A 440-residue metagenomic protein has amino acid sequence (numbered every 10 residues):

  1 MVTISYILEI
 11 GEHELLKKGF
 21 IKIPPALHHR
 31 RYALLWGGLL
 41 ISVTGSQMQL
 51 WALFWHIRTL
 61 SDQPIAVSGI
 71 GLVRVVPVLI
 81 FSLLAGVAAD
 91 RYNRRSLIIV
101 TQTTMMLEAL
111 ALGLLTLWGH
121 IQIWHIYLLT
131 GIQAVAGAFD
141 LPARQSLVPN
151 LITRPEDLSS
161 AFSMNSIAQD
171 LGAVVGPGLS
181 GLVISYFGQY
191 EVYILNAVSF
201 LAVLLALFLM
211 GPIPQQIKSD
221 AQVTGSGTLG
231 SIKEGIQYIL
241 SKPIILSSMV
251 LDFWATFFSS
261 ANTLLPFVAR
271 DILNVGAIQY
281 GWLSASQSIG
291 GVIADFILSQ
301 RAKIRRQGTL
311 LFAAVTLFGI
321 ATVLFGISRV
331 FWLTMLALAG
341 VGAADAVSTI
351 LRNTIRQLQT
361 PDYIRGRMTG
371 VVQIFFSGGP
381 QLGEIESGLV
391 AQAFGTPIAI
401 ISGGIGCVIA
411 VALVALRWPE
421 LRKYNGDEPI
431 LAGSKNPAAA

Functional and structural regions predicted by a protein language model:
T3-E9, L79-L84, R91, R95-L97 (+9 more regions): C-terminal transmembrane bundle of multi-pass solute transporters/carriers
L15, P155, L209-E234, G426-S434: Flexible cytoplasmic inter-helical loops of multi-pass small-molecule transporters
K17-V76, Q237-Q287: Helix-loop boundary and gating motifs at the non-cytosolic
G38, F54, Q145, P149 (+4 more regions): Interfacial helix-capping/hinge residues at the ends of transmembrane alpha-helices
L40, I121-F139, F253, L333-V347: Hydrophobic core of transmembrane alpha-helices in multi-pass small-molecule transporters, especially MFS/SLC-type
L40, L72, V76, T103 (+9 more regions): Transmembrane alpha-helical cores of Major Facilitator Superfamily
P64-I65, P155-N165, A277, D362-V371: Loop-to-transmembrane helix entry/capping segments in MFS-fold secondary transporters and related SLC/MFSD carriers
I123-A134, S160-K218, I278, L283-A285 (+4 more regions): Hydrophobic alpha-helical transmembrane segments
